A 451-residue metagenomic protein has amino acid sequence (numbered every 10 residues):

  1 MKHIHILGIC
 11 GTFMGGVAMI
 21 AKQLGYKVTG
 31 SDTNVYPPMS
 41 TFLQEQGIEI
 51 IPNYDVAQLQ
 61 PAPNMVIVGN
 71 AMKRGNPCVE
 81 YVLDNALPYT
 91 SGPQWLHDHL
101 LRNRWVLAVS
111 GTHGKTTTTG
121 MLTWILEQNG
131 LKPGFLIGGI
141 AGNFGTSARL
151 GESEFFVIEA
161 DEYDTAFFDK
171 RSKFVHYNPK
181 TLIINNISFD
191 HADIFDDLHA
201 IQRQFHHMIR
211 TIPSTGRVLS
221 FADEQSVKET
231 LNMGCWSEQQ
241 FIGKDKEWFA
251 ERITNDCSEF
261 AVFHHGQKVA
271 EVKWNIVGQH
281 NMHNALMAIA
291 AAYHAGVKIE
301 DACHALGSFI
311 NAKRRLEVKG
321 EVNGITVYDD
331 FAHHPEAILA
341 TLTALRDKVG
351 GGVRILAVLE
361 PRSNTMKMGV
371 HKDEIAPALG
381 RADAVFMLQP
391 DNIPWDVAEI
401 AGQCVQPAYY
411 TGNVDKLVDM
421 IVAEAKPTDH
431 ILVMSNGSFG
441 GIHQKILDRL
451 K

Functional and structural regions predicted by a protein language model:
M1, R104-V106, C257: Short coil/loop residues immediately preceding or within conserved phosphate-binding loops of NTP-utilizing enzyme
M1-V35, Q44-I50, P61-V66, L87 (+5 more regions): ATP-dependent carboxylate-amine ligase
I20-Q23, A57-P61, N70, R74-S220 (+2 more regions): Phosphate-binding loop of NTP-binding sites
S31, N53, G92, L136 (+5 more regions): Generic beta-sheet signal
T33-Y36, Y54-V56, M72-K73, A222-S226 (+2 more regions): Short, polar loop motifs at secondary-structure junctions
I51-Y54, G92-H97, F135-G139, G234-N255 (+4 more regions): Beta-strand->loop->alpha-helix junctions that form or flank phosphate-binding loops in nucleotide-handling enzymes
R252-A270: Acidic-glycine-rich active-site phosphate/pyrophosphate-binding loop
